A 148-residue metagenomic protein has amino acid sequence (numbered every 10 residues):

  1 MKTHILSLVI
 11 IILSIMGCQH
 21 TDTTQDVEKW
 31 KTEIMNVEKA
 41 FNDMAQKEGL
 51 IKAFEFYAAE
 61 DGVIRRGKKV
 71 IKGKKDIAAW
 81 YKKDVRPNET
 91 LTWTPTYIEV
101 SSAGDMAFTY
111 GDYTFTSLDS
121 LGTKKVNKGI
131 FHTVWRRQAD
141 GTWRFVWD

Functional and structural regions predicted by a protein language model:
M1-I5: Positively charged n-region of N-terminal signal peptides that target proteins for export
S14-G17: C-terminal motif of bacterial Sec signal peptides marking the signal peptidase cleavage site
Q19-T21: Bacterial signal peptide processing site
E28-M35, G49-E99, D112, T123-N127: A solvent-exposed, acidic/Ser-Thr-rich amphipathic alpha-helical stretch
V100-A107, R136-T142: A short, structured loop/turn motif at beta-sheet edges
D105-F115, G129: A short hydrophobic beta-strand element
N127-D148: Short beta-strand edge/turn micro-motifs at domain boundaries
